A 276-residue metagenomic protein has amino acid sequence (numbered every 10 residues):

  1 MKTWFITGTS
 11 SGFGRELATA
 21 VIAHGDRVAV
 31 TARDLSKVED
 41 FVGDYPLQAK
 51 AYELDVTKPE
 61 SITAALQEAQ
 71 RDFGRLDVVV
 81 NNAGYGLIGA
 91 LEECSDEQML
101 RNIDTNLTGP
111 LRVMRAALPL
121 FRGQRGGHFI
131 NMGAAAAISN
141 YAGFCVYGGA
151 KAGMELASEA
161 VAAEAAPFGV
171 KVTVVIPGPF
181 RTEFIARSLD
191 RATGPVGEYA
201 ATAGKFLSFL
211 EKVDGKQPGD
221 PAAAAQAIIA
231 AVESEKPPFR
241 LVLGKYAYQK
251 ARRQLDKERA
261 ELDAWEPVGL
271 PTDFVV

Functional and structural regions predicted by a protein language model:
S10-G12: Conserved glycine-rich cofactor-binding loop
H24-D40: Conserved glycine-rich Rossmann-like NAD(P)H-binding loop of the short-chain dehydrogenase/reductase
L54-A64, D96: The beta1-alpha1 cofactor-binding region of Rossmann-like NAD(H)/NADP(H)-dependent oxidoreductases
A90-L91, S95-L100: Substrate-binding pocket helix/loop in short-chain dehydrogenase/reductase
M114, A150-G153: Active-site helix of classical SDR
A134: Residue(s) in the substrate-gating loop at a strand-loop-helix junction that position the organic substrate next
P167-P238: SDR active-site lid
